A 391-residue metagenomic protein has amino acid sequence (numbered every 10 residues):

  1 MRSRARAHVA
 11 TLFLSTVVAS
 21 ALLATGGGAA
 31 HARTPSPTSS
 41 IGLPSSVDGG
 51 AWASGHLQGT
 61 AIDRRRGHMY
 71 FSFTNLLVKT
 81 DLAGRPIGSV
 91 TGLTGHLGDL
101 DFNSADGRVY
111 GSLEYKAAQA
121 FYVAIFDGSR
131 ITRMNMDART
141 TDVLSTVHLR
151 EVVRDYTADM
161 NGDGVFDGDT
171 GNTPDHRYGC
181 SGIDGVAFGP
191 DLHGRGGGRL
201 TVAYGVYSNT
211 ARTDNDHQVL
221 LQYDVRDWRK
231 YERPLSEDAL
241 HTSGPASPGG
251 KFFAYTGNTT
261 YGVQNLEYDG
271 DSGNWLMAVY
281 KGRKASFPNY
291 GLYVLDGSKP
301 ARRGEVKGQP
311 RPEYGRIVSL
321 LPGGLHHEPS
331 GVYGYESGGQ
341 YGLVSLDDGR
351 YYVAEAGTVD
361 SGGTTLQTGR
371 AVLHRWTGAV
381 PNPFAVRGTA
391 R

Functional and structural regions predicted by a protein language model:
M1-R33: Secretory targeting and sorting signals
P37-G50, I131-I183, V225-T260, G304-S337 (+1 more regions): Surface-exposed loop and turn segments in beta-propeller and other repeat-based domains that flank or scaffold
S40, G50, D63-L93, P245 (+2 more regions): Beta-propeller domains
P44-N75, H96-D99, D184, D191: Beta-strand-rich domains and repeat architectures in extracellular enzymes and scaffolds, especially beta-propellers
S54-G59, H96-L97, K116-A118, D159-P190 (+2 more regions): Signature of short aromatic-glycine-proline-rich micro-motifs recurring in repeat-based ectodomains
I62-R66, F102-D106, P190-G196, D269-S272 (+1 more regions): Residue-level detector of Asp-centered blade-edge/turn motifs that repeat once per structural unit in beta-propeller
A83-F121: Blade-loop segments of beta-propeller domains
A120-D142, T213-S236, P288-P312, T365-A390: Beta-propeller blade signature
